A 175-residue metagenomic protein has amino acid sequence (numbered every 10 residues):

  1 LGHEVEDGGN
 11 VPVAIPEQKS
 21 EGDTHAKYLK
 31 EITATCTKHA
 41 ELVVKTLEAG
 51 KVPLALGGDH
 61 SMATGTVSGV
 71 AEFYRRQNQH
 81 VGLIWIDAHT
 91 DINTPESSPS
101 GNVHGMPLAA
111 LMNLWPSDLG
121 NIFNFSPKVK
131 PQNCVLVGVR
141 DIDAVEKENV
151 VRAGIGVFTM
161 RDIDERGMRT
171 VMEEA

Functional and structural regions predicted by a protein language model:
L1-A175: Conserved alpha-helical scaffold segments that buttress catalytic/binding sites
